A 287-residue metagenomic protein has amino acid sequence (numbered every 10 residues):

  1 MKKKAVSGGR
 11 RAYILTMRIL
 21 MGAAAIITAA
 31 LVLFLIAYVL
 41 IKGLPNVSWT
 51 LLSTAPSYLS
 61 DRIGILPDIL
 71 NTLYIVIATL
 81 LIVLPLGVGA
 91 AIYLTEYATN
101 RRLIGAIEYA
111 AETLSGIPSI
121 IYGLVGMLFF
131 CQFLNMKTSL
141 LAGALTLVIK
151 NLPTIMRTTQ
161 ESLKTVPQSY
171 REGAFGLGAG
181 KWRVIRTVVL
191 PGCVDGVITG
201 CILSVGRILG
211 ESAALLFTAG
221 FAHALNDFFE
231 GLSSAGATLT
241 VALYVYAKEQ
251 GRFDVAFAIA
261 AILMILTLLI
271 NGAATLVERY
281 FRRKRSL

Functional and structural regions predicted by a protein language model:
M1-A25, A274-L287: Transmembrane alpha-helical segments of polytopic membrane transport and secretion proteins
K3-L20, A37-T79, V245-F253: Periplasmic/extracellular loop-to-transmembrane helix junction in inner-membrane transport proteins
P56-L59, I63, L215-M264: Interhelical loop and adjacent transmembrane-helix boundary motif in polytopic membrane transport permeases
L70, Y74-I82, L86, A90 (+4 more regions): Hydrophobic alpha-helical transmembrane segments of multipass integral membrane proteins, especially permease/channel
T79-A111, L124, A274-Y280: Transmembrane-helix boundary motif in ABC transporter permease subunits
V88-R101, G105-E108, K137-V189, T199-S204: Membrane-cytosol interface at the C-terminal ends of specific transmembrane alpha-helices in multi-pass membrane
L94, Q160, K164, I202 (+1 more regions): C-terminal transmembrane helix and the adjacent membrane-cytosol boundary/short C-terminal tail of inner/organellar
E112-I149: Generic hydrophobic transmembrane alpha-helix motif, especially the helices
